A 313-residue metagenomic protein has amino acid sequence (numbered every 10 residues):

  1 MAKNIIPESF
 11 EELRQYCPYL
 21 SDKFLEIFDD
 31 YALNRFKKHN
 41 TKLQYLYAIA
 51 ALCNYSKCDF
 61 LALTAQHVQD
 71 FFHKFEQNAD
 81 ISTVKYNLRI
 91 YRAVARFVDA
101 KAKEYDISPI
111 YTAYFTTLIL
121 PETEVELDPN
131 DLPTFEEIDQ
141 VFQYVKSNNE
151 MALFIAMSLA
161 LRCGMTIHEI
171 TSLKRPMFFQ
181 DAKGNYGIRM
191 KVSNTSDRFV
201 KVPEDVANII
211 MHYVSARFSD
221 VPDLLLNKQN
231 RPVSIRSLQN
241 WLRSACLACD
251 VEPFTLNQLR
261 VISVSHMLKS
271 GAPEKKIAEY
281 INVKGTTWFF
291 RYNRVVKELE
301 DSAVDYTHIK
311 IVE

Functional and structural regions predicted by a protein language model:
M1-S9, H308-E313: C-terminal secondary-structure termini that scaffold catalytic or DNA-interacting sites
E26-E126: N-terminal core-binding DNA-recognition domain of tyrosine recombinases/integrases
L120-D139, T195-E204, S219-V221: DNA breakage-rejoining catalytic core of tyrosine-based enzymes
F135-I167: Basic, Lys/Arg- and aromatic-enriched nucleic-acid-binding interface segment
S172-V206: Conserved tyrosine-mediated DNA breakage-rejoining catalytic core shared by Y-recombinases
N194, I281-Y306: Catalytic-site neighborhood detector that most strongly recognizes the C-terminal catalytic loop/helix of tyrosine
P203-V251: Active-site/catalytic core of tyrosine-dependent DNA strand-transfer enzymes
Q239-E279, V283: Short, basic (Lys/Arg/His-rich) helix/loop patches that form interaction surfaces in the mid-to-C-terminal regions
